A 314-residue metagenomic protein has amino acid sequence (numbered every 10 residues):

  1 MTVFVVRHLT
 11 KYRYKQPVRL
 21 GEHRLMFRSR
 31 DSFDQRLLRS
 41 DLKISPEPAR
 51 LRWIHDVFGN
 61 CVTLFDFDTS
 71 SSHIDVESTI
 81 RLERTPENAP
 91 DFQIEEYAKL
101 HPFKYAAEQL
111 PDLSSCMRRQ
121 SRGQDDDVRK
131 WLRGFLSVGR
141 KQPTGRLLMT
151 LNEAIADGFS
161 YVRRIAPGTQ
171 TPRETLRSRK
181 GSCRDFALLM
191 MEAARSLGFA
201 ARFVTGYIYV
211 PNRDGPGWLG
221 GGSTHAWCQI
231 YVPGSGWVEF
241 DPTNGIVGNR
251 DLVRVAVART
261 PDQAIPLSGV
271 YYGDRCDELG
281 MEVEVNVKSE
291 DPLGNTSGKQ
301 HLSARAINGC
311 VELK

Functional and structural regions predicted by a protein language model:
M1-S137, K141: Linear, non-domain "peripheral" regions
T2, H8, G21-H23, S40 (+6 more regions): Structural beta-strand/beta-sheet cores of well-ordered domains, especially the beta-sheet scaffolds that support
Y12, Q16, L25, L42 (+15 more regions): Flexible, active-site-adjacent loop/turn segments at secondary-structure boundaries
Q16, D31, P48, I80 (+5 more regions): A broadly conserved detector of short glycine/acidic/proline-rich loop/turn motifs that flank catalytic sites and bind
L25-Q35, D41-L42, N244-I265, G269-E278 (+2 more regions): Glycine-rich, small/acidic residue-mixed loop/short-helix segments
K99-G181, L189, S196, R259-P261 (+1 more regions): Secondary-structure boundary elements
E153, D185-R275: Hydrophobic/aromatic-rich core segments of domains that either
V285-K314: Acidic, carboxylate-rich catalytic segments that either coordinate divalent cations
